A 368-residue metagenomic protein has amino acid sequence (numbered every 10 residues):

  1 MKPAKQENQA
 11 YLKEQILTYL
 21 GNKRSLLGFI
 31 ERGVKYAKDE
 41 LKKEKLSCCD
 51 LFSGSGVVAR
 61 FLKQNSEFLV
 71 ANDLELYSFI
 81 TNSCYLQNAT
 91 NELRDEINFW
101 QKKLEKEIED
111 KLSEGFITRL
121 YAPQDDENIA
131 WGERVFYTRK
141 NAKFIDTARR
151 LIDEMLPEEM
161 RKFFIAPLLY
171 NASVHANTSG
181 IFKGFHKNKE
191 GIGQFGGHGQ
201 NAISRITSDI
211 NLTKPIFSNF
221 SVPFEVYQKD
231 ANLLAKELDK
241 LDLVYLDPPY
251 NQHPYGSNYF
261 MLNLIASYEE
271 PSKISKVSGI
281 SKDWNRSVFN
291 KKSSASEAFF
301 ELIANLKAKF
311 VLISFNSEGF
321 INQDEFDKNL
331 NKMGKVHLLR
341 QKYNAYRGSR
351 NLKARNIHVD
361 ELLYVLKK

Functional and structural regions predicted by a protein language model:
M1-L51, V57-Q64, F79-I80, N88 (+1 more regions): S-adenosyl-L-methionine
E7, Y11, L27, R32 (+3 more regions): SAM-dependent nucleic-acid methyltransferase catalytic core
L41-F99, H253, S257, L262 (+1 more regions): Conserved S-adenosyl-L-methionine
C84-Y137, L151: Conserved phosphoryl-transfer catalytic core
N251-K307: SAM-dependent methyltransferase catalytic-core segment centered on the flexible catalytic loop and adjoining short
V288-H337, Q341: Conserved Class I SAM-dependent methyltransferase catalytic core
Q323-K368: Class I S-adenosyl-L-methionine
